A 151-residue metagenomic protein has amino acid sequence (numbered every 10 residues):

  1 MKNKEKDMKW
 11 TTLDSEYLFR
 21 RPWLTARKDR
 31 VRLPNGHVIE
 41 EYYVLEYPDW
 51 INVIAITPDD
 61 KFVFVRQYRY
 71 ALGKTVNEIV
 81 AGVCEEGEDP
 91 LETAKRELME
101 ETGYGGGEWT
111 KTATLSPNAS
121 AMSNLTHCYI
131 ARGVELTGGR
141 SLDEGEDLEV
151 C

Functional and structural regions predicted by a protein language model:
M1-R21: Extreme N-terminal tail/first-helix region
K2, D7-K9, Y42-Y47, N52-R96 (+2 more regions): Conserved Nudix-box catalytic region and its N-terminal flanking loop in Nudix hydrolases and closely related
T11, G105-T112: A short coil-to-beta-strand element that immediately follows conserved catalytic motifs
D14-N52, P58: Acidic, metal-coordinating catalytic segment for phosphate/diphosphate chemistry, firing primarily on the Nudix
S15-L18, A113-N118: Short, solvent-exposed loop/turn elements at beta->coil junctions and helix N-caps that rim active or binding pockets
R27-N35, N118-G138, C151: Active-site-adjacent beta-strand/loop module that shapes the phosphate/pyrophosphate-binding cleft
E88-T93, E101-E108: Beta-rich strand-turn-strand
